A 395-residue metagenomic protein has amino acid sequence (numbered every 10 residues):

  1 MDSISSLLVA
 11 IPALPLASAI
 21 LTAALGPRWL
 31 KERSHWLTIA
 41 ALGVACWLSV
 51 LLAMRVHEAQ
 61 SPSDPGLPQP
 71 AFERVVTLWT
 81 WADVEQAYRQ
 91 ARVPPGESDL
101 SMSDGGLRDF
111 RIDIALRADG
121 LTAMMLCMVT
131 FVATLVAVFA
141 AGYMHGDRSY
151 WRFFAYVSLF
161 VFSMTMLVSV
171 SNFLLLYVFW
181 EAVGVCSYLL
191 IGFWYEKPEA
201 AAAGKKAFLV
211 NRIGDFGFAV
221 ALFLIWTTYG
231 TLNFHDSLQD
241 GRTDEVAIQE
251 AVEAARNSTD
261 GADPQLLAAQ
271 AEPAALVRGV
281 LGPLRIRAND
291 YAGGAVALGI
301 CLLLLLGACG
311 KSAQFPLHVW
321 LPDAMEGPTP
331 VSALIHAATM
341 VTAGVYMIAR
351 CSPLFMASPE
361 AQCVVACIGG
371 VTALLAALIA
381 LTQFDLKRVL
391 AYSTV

Functional and structural regions predicted by a protein language model:
M1-A19, V185: Extended hydrophobic/aromatic-rich secondary-structure runs
M1-L7, L25-T134, V138-A155, G230-A292 (+2 more regions): Transmembrane helix-loop-helix hairpins at membrane boundaries of multipass inner-membrane proteins
L8-I11, G66, S312, H318: Generic N-terminal simple sequence motifs
L8-P15, T38-L48, T122-V129, V157-F160 (+3 more regions): Hydrophobic alpha-helical transmembrane segments of polytopic
P12-P27, T134-L135, C309, A313 (+1 more regions): N-terminal signal-anchor/start-transfer transmembrane helix
S18, T22, A45-L48, I112 (+2 more regions): Alpha-helical transmembrane segments of multipass membrane proteins
L135-L176, V185-T394: Hydrophobic transmembrane alpha-helices and their helix-loop junctions in integral membrane proteins
E181: Short phosphate-coordinating micro-motif centered on Lys-Gly-acidic
